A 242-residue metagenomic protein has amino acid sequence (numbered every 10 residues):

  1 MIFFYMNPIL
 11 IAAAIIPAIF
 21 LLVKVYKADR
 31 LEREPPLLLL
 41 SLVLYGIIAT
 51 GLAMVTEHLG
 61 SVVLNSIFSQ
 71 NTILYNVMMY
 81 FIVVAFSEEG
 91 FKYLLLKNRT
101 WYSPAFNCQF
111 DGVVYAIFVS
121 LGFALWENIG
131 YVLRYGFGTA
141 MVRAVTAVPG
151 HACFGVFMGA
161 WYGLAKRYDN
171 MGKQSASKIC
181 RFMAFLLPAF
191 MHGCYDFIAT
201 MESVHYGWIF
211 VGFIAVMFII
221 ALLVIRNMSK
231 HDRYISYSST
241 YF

Functional and structural regions predicted by a protein language model:
M1-F242: Hydrophobic alpha-helical segments at protein termini of multi-pass membrane proteins
